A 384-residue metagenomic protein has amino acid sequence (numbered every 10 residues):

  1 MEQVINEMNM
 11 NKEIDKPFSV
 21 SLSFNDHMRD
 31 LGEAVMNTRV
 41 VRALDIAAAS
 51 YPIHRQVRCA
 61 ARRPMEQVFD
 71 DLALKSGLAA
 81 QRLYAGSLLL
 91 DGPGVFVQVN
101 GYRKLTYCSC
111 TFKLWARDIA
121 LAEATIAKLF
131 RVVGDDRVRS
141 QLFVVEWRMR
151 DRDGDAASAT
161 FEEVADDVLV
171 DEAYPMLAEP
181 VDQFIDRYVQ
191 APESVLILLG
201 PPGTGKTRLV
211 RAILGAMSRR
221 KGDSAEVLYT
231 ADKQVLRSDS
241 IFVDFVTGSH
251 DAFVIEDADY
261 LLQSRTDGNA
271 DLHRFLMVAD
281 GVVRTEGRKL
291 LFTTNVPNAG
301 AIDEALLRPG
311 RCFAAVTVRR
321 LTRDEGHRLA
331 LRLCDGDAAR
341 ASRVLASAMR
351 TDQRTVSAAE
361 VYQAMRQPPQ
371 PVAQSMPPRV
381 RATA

Functional and structural regions predicted by a protein language model:
E2-V97: Short Lys/Arg-enriched alpha/beta "domain-start" segment
L83, Q98-G101, A314-A384: C-terminal alpha-helical "lid" subdomain
D135-A178: Charged, amphipathic alpha-helical linker segments immediately N-terminal to NTP-binding catalytic cores
L177-E179, S218-S249, G268-N269: Short glycine-rich substrate-engagement loop in P-loop NTPases that contacts/grips substrate
L177-Q190: Pre-Walker A adenine-sensing motif
E193-V210: Walker A/P-loop nucleotide-binding motif
K233-L261, L272-V282: Conserved alpha-helical scaffold flanking the Walker A/P-loop in AAA+ ATPase domains
D259-T293, P297-R308: Conserved catalytic/switch belt of AAA+ P-loop NTPases
